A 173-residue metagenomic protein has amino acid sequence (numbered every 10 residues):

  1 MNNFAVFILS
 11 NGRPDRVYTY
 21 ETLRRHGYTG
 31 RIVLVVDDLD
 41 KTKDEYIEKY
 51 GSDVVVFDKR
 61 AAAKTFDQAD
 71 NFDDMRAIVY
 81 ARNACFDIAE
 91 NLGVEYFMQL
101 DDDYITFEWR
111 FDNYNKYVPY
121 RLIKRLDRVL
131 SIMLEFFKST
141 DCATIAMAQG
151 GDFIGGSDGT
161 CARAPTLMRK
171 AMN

Functional and structural regions predicted by a protein language model:
M1-G27: N-proximal low-complexity "stem/linker" segments adjacent to membrane-targeting elements
S10, P14, F72-Y80, Y120-D127: Conserved phosphate-coordination/catalytic loops
R13-P14, A62, D103-I105, G150-F153: Short, solvent-exposed loop/turn segments at secondary-structure junctions
V33-D37: Short internal beta-strands
D38-M98, I105-V118: Active-site-proximal specificity loops/subdomain of glycosyltransferases
Y96-D101, T144-A148: A structural signal for short, well-ordered beta-strand segments and their strand-loop junctions that often border
F107-N173: Conserved catalytic core of nucleotide-sugar-dependent glycosyltransferases
